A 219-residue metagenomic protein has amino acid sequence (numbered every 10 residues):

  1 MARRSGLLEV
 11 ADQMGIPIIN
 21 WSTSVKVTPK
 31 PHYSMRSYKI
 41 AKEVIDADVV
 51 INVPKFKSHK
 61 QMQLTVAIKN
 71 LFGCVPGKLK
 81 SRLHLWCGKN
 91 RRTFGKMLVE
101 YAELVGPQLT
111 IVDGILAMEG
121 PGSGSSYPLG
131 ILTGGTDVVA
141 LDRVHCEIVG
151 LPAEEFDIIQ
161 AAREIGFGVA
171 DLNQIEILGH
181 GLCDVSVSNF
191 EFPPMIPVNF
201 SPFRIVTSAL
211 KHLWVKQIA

Functional and structural regions predicted by a protein language model:
M1-A219: N-terminal and secondary-structure boundary signal
